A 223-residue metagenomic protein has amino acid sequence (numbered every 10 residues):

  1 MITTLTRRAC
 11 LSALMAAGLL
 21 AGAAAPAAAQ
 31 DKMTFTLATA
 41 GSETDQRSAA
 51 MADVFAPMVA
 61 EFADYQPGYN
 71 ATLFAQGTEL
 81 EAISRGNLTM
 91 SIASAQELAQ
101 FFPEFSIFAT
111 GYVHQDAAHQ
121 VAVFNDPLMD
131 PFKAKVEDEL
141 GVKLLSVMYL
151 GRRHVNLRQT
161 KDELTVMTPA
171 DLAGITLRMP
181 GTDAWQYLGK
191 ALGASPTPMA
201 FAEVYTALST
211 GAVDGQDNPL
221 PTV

Functional and structural regions predicted by a protein language model:
R7-L11: N-terminal export leaders
S12-G22: Bacterial N-terminal signal peptides
A23-A29: Sec/Tat signal peptide C-region and signal peptidase I cleavage site
T34-D53, N70-A75: Extracytoplasmic "Venus flytrap"
A56-P57, S94-S195, A207: Contiguous mixed-secondary-structure segments that line small-molecule binding/active-site clefts of soluble domains
A56-Q66: Signal peptide-proximal N-terminal region of secreted/periplasmic/extracellular or secretory-lumen proteins
Y65-F74, R178-M179, A194-T206: Short beta-strand-to-loop elements that line the ligand-binding cleft of bilobed periplasmic-binding protein-like
A184, S195-V223: Pocket-lining segment of extracytoplasmic ligand-binding domains
